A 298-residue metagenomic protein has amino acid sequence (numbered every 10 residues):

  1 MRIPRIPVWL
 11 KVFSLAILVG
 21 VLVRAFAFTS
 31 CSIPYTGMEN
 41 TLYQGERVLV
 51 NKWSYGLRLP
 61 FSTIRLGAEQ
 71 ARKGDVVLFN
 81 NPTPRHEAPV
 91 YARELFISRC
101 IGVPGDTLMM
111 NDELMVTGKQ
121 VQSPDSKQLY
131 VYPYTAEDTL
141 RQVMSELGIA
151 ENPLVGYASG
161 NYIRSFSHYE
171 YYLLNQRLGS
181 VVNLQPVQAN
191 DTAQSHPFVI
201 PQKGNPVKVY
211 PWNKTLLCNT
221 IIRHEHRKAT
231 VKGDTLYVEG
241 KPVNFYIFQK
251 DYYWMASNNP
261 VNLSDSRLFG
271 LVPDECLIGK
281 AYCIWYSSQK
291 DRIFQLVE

Functional and structural regions predicted by a protein language model:
M1-W9: Membrane-helix interfacial "entry" motifs
R2-I3, Q44-E298: Soluble "head" domains of membrane/secretory-pathway proteins
V8-F28: Hydrophobic membrane-insertion alpha-helices, especially the h-region of bacterial N-terminal signal peptides
F13, T36, A68-A71: Generic alpha-helical scaffold signal
F28-V48: Alpha-helical transmembrane signal-anchor/signal-peptide segments
